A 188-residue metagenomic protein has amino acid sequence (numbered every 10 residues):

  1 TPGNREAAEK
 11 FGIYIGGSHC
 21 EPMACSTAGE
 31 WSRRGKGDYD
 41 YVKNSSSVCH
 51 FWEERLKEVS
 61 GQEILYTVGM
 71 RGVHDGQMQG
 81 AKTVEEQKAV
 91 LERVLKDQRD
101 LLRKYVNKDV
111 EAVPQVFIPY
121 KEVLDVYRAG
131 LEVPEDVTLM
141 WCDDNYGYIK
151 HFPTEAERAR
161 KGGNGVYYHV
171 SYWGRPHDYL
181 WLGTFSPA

Functional and structural regions predicted by a protein language model:
T1, D143-G147, T154-A188: Structured mid-domain segments that build the active-site/substrate or prosthetic-cofactor binding neighborhood
P2-A24: Aromatic-lined substrate-binding rim segments of carbohydrate-active enzymes
R5-K10, V42-K161: Gly/Pro-rich turn-and-neighbor structural signature
G17-E53, T83, K161-H169, S186: Active-site-adjacent "subsite" loops/lids of carbohydrate-active enzymes
C20, V68-D75, Y168-S171: Short loop/turn segments at strand-loop or loop-helix junctions that form parts of catalytic or ligand-binding pockets
C25-A28, S32, M78, Y127 (+2 more regions): Short acidic, gly/pro-rich beta-turn/loop elements at beta-sheet edges and active-site/ligand-binding grooves
R34-D38, V73-E85, S171-L182: Glycine- and acidic
